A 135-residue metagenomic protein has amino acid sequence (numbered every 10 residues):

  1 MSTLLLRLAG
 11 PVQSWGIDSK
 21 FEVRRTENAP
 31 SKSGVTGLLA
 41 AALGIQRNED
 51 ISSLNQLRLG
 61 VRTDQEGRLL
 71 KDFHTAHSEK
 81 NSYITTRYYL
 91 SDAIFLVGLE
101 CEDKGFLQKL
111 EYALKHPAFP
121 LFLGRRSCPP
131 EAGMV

Functional and structural regions predicted by a protein language model:
M1-R7: Charged, low-complexity intrinsically disordered regulatory segments in eukaryotic signaling
S2, G16-E79: Glycine/small-residue-rich interface belts in oligomeric ring/scaffold proteins and their assembly partners
R7, G60-R62, G98: Residues in well-ordered beta-strands of folded domains
L8-S14: Short polar catalytic/cofactor-binding loops
V12, R58, I94-L96: Structural motif
W15-G16, Q108: Short helix/loop capping segments that flank catalytic or ligand/cofactor-binding pockets
D64-V135: Internal, well-folded beta-alpha domain core
